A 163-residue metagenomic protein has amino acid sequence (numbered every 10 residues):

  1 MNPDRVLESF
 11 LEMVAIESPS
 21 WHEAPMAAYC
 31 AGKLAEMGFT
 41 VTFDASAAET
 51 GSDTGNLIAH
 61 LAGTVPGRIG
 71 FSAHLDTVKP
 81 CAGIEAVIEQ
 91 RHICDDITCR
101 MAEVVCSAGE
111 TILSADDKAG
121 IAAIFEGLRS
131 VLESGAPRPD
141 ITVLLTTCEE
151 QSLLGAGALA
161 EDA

Functional and structural regions predicted by a protein language model:
M1-W21: N-terminal capping segment at the start of a domain
E12, G32-K33, S130: Alpha-helical scaffold elements within enzyme catalytic domains, especially in hydrolases
P19-P66: A non-catalytic alpha/beta surface segment that caps or lines the substrate-entry region of metallo-dependent hydrolase
P25, P80-A82, G155: Short glycine-/acidic-enriched loop or helix-start segments at secondary-structure transitions that form or flank
T40, T98-C99, G109-A163: Acidic/histidine-rich catalytic neighborhood of metal-dependent amide-processing enzymes
H60-A115: Catalytic-core environment of secreted peptidases
